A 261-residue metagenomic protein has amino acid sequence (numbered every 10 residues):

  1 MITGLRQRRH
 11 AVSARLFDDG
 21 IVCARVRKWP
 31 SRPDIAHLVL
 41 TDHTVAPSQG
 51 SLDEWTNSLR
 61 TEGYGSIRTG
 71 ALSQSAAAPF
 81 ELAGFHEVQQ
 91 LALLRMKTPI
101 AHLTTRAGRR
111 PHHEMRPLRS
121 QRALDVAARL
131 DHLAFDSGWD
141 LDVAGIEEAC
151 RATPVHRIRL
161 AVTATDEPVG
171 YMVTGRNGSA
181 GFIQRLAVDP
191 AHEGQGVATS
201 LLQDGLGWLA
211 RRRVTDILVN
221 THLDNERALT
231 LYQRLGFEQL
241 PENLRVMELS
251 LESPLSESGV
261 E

Functional and structural regions predicted by a protein language model:
I2-L59, M172-G181: Conserved donor-binding loop and adjoining core beta-sheet/short helix segment in diverse acyl/aminoacyl transferases
V12-A14, L93-E114, T215, N220-E226 (+1 more regions): C-terminal "cap" of GNAT-fold acetyltransferases
G20, D166-G170, R227: Glycine-rich acetyl-CoA-binding "A-motif" of GNAT/NAT acetyltransferases
V26-S31, A144-A164, V169-A187: A conserved beta-strand-loop-helix scaffold within acyl/acetyltransferase catalytic domains
T41-H112, N243-L249: Acyl-donor-binding surface of acyltransferase catalytic domains
V45-S58, V188, G194-G207, R211 (+1 more regions): Conserved acetyl-CoA-binding loop-helix of GNAT-fold acetyltransferases
S73-Q89, Q195, T199, R211 (+1 more regions): Conserved active-site alpha-helix within GNAT-family acetyltransferase domains
H113-A127: A short beta-loop-alpha structural element at the N-terminal edge of CoA-dependent acyl/N-acetyltransferase catalytic
